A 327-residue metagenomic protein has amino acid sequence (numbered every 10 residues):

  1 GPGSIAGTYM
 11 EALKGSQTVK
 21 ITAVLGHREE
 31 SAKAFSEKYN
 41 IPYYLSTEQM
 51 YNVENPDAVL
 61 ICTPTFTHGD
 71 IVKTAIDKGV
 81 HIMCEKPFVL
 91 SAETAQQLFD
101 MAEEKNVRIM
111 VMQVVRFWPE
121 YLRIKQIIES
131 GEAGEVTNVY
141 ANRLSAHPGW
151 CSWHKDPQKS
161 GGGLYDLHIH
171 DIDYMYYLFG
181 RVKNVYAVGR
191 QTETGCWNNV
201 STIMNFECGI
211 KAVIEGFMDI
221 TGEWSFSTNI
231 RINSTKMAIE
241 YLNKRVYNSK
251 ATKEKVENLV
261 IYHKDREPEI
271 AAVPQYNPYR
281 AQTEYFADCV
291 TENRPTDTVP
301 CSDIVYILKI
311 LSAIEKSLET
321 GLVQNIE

Functional and structural regions predicted by a protein language model:
G1-Y39: N-terminal Rossmann-like dinucleotide-binding module
Y9, Y39-M101: Beta-loop-alpha module in the N-terminal Rossmann-like domain of NAD(P)-dependent dehydrogenases, especially those
I41, K78-V80, K105-R108, G209-K211: A short helix->loop->beta-strand "cap" motif at the edges of active sites that frequently abuts
L45, C84, I109-V111, I214 (+1 more regions): Hydrophobic residues in well-ordered beta-strands that form the structural core
A58-T63, E207, A287-E327: C-terminal helix-rich "cap/oligomerization" subdomain common to oxidoreductases
Q96-V114, G134-V139: Rossmann-fold dehydrogenase core element
V115-T194, V200-I203, G321: Predominantly a Rossmann-like dinucleotide-binding segment in NAD(P)-dependent oxidoreductases
I172-K250, V273-Y276, R280-P295: Contiguous beta-strand/loop segments that form the cofactor/metal-binding neighborhood of enzyme cores
